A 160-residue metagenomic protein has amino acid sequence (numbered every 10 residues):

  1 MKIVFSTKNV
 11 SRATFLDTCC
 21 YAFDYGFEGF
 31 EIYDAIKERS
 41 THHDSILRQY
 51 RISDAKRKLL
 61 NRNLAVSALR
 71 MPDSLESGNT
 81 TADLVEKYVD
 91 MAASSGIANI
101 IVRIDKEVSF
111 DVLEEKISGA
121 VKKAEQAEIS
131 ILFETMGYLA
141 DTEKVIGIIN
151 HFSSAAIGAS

Functional and structural regions predicted by a protein language model:
M1-A98, S154: N-terminal pre-domain/capping segments
V4, S67, I101, L132 (+1 more regions): Structural detector of well-ordered beta-strand residues that form the stable sheet scaffold of enzyme domains
A35-E38, T81, I100-V102, L113-E114 (+2 more regions): A generic short-segment signal for beta-strand/edge and adjacent turn/coil regions
E38, D73-G78, K106-F110, G137-D141: Short, small-residue-enriched loops and turns at beta-alpha junctions that line or gate enzyme active sites
R39-T41, I46-S53, V108-S118, T142-E143: Active-site-adjacent beta->alpha loops and helix N-cap segments on the catalytic face of soluble alpha/beta enzymes
A92-D111, A127, L132-M136: Active-site groove signature of glycoside hydrolases
E115, G119-S160: Acidic/histidine-rich catalytic cores of soluble enzymes
